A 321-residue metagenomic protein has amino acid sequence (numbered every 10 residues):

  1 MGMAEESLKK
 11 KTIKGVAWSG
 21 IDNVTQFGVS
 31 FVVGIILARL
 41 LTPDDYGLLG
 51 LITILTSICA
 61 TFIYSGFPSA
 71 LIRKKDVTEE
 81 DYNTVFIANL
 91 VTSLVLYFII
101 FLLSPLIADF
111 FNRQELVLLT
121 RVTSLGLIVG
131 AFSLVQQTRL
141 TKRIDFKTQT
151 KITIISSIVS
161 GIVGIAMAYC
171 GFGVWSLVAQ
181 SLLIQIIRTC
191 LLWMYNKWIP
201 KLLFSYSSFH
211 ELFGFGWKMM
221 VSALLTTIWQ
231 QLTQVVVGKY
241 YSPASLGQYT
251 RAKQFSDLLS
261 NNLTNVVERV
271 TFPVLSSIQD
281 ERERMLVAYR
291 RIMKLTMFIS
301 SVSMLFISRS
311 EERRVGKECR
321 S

Functional and structural regions predicted by a protein language model:
M1-F31, S69-I72, D76-I87, L116 (+4 more regions): N-terminal membrane topogenesis motif
M1-L8, T12, K147, C190-V235 (+2 more regions): Interhelical loop/hinge segments that connect adjacent transmembrane helices in multipass membrane
L8-F67, T92-S104, G126, S156-I165 (+2 more regions): Signature of the first transmembrane helix
K9, A70-E79, V129-I152, C170 (+3 more regions): Membrane-interface junctions at transmembrane-helix termini in multi-pass inner-membrane proteins
F31, I87-N112, V117-R121, I162-I165 (+2 more regions): Alpha-helical transmembrane segments of multi-pass membrane transport and lipid-handling proteins
F31-D45, A108-F110, A168, T227-L258 (+3 more regions): Helix-terminus/linker motif at the lipid-water interface of multi-pass membrane proteins
I58-F62, F98, L102, R113-Q136 (+5 more regions): Alpha-helical transmembrane segments of multi-pass membrane proteins
T61-E79, T141-K142, A252, S256-S300: Helix-loop junctions and terminal segments of transmembrane helices in multi-pass membrane transport/translocation
